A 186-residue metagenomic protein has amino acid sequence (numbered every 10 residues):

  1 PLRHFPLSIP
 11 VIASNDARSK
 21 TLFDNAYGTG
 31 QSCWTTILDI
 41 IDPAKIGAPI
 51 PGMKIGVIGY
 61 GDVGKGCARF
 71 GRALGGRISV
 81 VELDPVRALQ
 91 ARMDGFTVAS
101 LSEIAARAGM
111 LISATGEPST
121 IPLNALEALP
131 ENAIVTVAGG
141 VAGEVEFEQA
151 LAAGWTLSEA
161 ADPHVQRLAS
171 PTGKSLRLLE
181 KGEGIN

Functional and structural regions predicted by a protein language model:
P1-S8: Phosphate-/polyanion-interacting regions in eukaryotic proteins
P10-K45, F147-N186: Adenosine-phosphate binding glycine-rich loop
S14, I58, R72-D94: NAD(P)-binding Rossmann-fold cofactor-contacting core
D16-A17, L83-D84, E117, G140-V141: Short, ordered loop/turn segments at secondary-structure junctions
F23, Y27, Q31, G61 (+3 more regions): Electropositive phosphate-/nucleotide-binding environments in soluble metabolic enzymes
G30, W34-I37, D42-R72, S79: Glycine-rich adenosine-cofactor-binding loop
D62-C67, A88-L89, P118-P122: Short glycine/serine/threonine-rich phosphate/pyrophosphate-binding segments that cradle anionic phosphate groups
R92-L178, G184: Rossmann-like adenosine-cofactor binding region
